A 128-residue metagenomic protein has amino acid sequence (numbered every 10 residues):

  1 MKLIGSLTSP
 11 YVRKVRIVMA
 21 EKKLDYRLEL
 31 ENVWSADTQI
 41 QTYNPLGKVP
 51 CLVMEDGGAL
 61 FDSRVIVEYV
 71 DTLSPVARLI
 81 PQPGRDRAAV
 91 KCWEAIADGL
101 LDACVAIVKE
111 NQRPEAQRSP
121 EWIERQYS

Functional and structural regions predicted by a protein language model:
M1-W122: GST-like domain detector, emphasizing the conserved glutathione-binding G-site in the N-terminal thioredoxin-like
I123-S128: Amphipathic alpha-helical packing segments from all-alpha helical-bundle domains
